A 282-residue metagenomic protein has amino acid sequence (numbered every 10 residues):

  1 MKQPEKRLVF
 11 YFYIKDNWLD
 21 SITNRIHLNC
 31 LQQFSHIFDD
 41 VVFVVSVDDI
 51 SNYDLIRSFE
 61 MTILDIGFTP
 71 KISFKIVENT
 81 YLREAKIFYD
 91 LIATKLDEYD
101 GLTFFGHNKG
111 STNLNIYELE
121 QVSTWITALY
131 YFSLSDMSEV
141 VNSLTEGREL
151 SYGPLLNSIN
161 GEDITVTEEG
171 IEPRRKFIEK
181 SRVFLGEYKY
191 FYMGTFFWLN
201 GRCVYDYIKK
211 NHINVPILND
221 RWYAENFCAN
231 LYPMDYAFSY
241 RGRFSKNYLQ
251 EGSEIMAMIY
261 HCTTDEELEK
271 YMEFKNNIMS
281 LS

Functional and structural regions predicted by a protein language model:
M1-S282: ER/Golgi luminal nucleotide-sugar-dependent glycosyltransferases, focusing on the catalytic module
